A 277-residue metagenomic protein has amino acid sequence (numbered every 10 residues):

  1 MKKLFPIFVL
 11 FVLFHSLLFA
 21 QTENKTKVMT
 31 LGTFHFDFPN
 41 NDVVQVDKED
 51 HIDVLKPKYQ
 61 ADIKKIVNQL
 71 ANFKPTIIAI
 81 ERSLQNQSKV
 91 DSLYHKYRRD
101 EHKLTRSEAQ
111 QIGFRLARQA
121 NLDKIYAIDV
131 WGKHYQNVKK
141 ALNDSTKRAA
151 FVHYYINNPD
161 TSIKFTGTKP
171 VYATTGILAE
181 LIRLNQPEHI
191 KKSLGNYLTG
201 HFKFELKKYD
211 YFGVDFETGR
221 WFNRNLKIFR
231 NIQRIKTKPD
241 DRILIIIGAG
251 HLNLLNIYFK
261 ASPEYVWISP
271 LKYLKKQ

Functional and structural regions predicted by a protein language model:
M1-T26: Bacterial Sec-dependent N-terminal signal peptides
D37-K58: Acidic/histidine-rich helix-loop elements that form or flank divalent-metal/phosphate-binding sites at the catalytic
D37-N40, N86-V90, H134-V138, L252-L255: Short catalytic/ligand-binding loop motif for oxyanion handling, primarily in non-cytosolic enzymes, centered on
I52-V67, Y97-R99: N-terminal post-signal-peptidase region of extra-cytosolic proteins
K74-I80: Proline-aspartate-enriched helix->loop->beta-strand connector
I80-Q85, V130-W131, I247-G250: Short, well-ordered beta-to-alpha junction loops that form the rim of enzyme active sites and present histidine/acidic
V90-I235: Hydrophobic, often amphipathic alpha-helical segments used for membrane interaction and targeting
D215-Q277: A cross-kingdom marker for long, charged
